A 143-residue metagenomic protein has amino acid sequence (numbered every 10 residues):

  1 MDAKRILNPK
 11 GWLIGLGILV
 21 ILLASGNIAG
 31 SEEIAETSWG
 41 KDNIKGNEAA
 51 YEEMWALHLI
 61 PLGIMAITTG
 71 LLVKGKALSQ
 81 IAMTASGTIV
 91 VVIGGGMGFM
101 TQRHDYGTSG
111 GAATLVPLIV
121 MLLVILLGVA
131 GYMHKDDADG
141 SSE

Functional and structural regions predicted by a protein language model:
M1-L22, H134-E143: Cytosolic juxtamembrane helix and N-cap/initiation of the first transmembrane helix
D2, M65-T88: Juxtamembrane helix-break-helix junctions at the cytosolic face of small multi-pass alpha-helical membrane proteins
I18-H58: Hydrophobic transmembrane helix segments
L22-S31, V92-Q102: C-terminal TM-helix exit segments that contain a strictly Trp-centered aromatic cap at the helix terminus
Y51-L59, A112-L122: Alpha-helical transmembrane segments of polytopic membrane proteins
A82-F99, I119-V124: Hydrophobic alpha-helical membrane segments
G94-V116: Membrane-helix boundary connector in multi-pass membrane proteins
M121-G140: Membrane-water interface at the C-terminal end of transmembrane alpha helices
